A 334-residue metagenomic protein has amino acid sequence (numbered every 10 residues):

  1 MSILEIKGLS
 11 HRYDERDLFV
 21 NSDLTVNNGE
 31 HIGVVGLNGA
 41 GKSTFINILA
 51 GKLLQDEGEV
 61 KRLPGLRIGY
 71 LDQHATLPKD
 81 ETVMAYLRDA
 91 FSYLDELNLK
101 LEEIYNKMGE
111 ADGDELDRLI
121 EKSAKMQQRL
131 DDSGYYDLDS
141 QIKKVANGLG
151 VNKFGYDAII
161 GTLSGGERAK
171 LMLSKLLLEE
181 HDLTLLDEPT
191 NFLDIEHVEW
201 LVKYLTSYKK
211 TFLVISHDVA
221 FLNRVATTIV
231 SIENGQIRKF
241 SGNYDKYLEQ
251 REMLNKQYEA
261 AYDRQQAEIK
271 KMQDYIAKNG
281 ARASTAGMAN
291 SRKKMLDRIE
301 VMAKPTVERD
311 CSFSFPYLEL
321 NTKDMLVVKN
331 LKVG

Functional and structural regions predicted by a protein language model:
M1-Y262, R309, F315-G334: ABC ATP-binding cassette signature C-motif
Q250-Y275, N279-P305: Intracellular alpha-helical coupling/juxtamembrane segments of multi-pass membrane proteins
